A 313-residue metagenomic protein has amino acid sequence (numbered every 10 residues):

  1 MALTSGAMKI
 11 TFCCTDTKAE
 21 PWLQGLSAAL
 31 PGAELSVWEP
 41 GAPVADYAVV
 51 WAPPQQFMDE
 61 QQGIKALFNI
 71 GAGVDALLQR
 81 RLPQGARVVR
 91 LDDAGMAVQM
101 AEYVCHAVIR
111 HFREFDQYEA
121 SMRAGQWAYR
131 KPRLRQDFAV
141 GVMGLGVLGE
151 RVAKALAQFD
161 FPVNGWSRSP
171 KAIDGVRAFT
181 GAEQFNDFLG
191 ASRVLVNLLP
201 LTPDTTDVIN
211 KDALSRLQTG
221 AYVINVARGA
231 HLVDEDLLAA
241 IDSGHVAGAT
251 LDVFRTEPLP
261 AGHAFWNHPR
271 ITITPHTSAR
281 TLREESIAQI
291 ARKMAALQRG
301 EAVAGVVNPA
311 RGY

Functional and structural regions predicted by a protein language model:
M1-Y47: N-terminal glycine-/charge-rich "phosphate-binding" loop or analogous flexible N-terminal tail
E34-V44, Q55-M58, V176-A191: Short acidic low-complexity segments
D46-E119: Phosphate/diphosphate ligand-binding glycine-rich loop within oxidoreductases
A52, G71, N197-L199, V226-A227 (+1 more regions): Glycine-rich, N-terminal phosphate-binding loop of Rossmann-like dinucleotide-binding domains
R87-L91, G95-M100, Q117-Y118, A172 (+1 more regions): C-terminal helix-to-coil terminal segments
Y118-R151, A178: Glycine-rich NAD(P)-binding loop of Rossmann-like domains
Q158-G175: NAD(P)-binding Rossmann-fold cofactor-contacting core
P170-A264: Rossmann-like adenosine-cofactor binding region
